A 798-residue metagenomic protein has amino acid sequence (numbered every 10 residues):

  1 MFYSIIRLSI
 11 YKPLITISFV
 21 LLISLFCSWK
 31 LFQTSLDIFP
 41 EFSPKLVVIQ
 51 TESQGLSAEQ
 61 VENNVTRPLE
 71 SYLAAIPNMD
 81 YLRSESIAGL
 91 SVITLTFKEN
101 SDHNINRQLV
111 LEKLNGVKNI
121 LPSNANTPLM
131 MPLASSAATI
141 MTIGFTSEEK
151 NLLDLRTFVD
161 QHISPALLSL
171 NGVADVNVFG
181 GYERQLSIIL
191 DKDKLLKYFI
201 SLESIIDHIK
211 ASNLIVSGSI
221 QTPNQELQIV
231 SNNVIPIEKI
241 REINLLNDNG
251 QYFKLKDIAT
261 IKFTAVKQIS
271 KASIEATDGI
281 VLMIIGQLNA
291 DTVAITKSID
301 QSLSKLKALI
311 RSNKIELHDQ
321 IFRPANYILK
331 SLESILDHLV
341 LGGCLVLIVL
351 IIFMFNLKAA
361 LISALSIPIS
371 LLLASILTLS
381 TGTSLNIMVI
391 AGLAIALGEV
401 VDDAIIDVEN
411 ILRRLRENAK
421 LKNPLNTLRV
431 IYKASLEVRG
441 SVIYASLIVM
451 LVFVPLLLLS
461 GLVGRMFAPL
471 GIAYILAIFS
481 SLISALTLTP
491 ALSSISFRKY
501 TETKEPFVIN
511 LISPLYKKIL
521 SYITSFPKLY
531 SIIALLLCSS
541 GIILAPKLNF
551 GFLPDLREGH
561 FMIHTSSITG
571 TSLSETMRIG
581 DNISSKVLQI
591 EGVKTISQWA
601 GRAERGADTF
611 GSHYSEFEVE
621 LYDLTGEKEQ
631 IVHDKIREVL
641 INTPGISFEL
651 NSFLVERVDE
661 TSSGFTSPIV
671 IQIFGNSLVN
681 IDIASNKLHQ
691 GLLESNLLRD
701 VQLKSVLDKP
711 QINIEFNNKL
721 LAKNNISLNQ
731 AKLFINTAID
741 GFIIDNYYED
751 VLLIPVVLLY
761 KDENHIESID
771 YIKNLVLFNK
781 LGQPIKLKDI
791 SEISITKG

Functional and structural regions predicted by a protein language model:
M1-K113, Q268-D623, E627, I631 (+4 more regions): Hydrophobic regular secondary-structure detector
F2-Y11, F19-L36, T51, Q108-E149 (+4 more regions): Helix/segment boundary signal
I15, L56-E59, M79-Y81, S91-V92 (+28 more regions): Short beta-strands and strand-coil junctions in structured, solvent-facing domains, enriched
I17-S18, S57-N64, N100-L109, T139-T142 (+18 more regions): Solvent-exposed, non-transmembrane alpha-helical starts
L36-L46, R83-G89, N124-E148, N177-E183 (+14 more regions): Flexible hinge/switch segments at interdomain interfaces of large molecular machines
D37-I38, S71-I93, N115-S135, P165-Y182 (+10 more regions): Short beta-strand elements
F42-V48, L56, P77-M79, I87-V92 (+23 more regions): Extracytoplasmic
L520, T524, S540, L553 (+19 more regions): Generic hydrophobic alpha-helical scaffold/packing signal
